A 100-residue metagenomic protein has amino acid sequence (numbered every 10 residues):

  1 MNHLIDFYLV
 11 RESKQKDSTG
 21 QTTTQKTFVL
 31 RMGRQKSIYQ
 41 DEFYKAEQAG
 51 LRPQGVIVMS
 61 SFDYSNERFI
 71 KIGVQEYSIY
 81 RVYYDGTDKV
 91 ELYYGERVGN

Functional and structural regions predicted by a protein language model:
M1-R34: Extended boundary segments
Q21-N100: Short, conserved turn/kink motifs that form compact alpha/beta structural patches or helix kinks used as
